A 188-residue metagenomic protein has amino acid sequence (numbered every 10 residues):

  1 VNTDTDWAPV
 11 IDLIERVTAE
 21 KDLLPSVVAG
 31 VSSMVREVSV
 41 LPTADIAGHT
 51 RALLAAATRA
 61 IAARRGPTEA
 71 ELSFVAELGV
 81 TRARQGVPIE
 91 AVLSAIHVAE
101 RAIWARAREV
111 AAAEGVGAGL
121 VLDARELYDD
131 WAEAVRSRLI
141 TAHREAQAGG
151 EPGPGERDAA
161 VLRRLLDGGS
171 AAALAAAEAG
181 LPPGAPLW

Functional and structural regions predicted by a protein language model:
N2-W188: Hydrophobic, helix-rich cores of sensory/ligand-binding and other regulatory modules that couple small-molecule
